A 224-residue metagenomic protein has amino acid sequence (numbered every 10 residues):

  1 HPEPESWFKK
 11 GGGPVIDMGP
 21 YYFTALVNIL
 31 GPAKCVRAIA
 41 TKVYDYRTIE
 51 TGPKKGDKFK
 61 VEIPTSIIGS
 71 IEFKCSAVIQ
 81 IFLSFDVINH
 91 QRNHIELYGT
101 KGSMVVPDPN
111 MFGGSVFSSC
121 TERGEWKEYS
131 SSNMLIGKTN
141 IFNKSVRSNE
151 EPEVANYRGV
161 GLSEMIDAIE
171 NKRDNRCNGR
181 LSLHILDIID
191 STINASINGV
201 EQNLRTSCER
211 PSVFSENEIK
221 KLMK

Functional and structural regions predicted by a protein language model:
H1-K60, G199: Predominantly a Rossmann-like dinucleotide-binding segment in NAD(P)-dependent oxidoreductases
V15-G19, N175-L183: Conserved loop-to-helix N-cap of the C-terminal "lid" that shapes the substrate pocket in Rossmann-like
Y22-F23, L162-S163, I189: A general structural signal for well-ordered alpha-helical segments in protein cores
A33, A77-V78, K101-S103: Structural motif
R37-I39, F82, R205: Solvent-exposed beta-strand sheet faces enriched in polar/charged residues
D45, I49-E62, I68, F73 (+4 more regions): C-terminal glycine/acidic-rich active-site capping loop/insertion
F82-H90: Glycine-rich phosphate/pyrophosphate-binding beta-alpha loops
I188-N198: Short arginine-rich
